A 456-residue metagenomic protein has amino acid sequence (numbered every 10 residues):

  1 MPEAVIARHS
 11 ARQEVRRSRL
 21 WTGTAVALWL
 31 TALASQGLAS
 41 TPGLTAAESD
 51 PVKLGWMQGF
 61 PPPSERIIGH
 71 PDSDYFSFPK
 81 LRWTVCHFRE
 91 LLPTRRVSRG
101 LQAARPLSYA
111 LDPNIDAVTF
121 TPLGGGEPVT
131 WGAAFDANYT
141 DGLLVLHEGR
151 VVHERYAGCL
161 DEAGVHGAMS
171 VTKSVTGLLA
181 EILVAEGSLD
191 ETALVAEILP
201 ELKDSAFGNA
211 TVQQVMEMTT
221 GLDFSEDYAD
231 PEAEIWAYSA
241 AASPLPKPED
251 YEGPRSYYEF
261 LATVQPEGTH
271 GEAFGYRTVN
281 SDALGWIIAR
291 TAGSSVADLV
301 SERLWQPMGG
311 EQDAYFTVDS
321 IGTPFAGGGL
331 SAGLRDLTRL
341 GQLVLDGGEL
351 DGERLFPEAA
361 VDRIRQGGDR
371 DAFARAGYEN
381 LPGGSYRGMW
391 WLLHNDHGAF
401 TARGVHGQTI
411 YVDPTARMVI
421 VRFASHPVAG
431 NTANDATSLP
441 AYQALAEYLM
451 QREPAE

Functional and structural regions predicted by a protein language model:
A4-I6, G37-L160, E217, G221 (+1 more regions): N-terminal leader/targeting segments and the immediately adjacent pre-domain N-terminus
G23-Q36: Bacterial N-terminal signal peptides
A134-G142, A157-S188, T192-A206, A210 (+2 more regions): Short active-site loop at a secondary-structure junction that contains or immediately precedes the catalytic residue(s)
G149, G167-T192, V215, L284-I288 (+1 more regions): Active-site SXXK
E154-Y156, E162-A163, D227-D230, A241-I321: Catalytic-site signature segments of enzymes, centered on catalytic residues
A185-D227, T263, T291-G328, A332: Active-site helix/loop module of the DD-peptidase/beta-lactamase fold, centered on the serine-lysine SxxK catalytic
M218, N280-I287, G328-E349, Q408-S425: Active-site-proximal alpha-helical segments within enzyme catalytic domains
E311-A314, V361, R365-V419: Active-site Gly/Thr loop motif
